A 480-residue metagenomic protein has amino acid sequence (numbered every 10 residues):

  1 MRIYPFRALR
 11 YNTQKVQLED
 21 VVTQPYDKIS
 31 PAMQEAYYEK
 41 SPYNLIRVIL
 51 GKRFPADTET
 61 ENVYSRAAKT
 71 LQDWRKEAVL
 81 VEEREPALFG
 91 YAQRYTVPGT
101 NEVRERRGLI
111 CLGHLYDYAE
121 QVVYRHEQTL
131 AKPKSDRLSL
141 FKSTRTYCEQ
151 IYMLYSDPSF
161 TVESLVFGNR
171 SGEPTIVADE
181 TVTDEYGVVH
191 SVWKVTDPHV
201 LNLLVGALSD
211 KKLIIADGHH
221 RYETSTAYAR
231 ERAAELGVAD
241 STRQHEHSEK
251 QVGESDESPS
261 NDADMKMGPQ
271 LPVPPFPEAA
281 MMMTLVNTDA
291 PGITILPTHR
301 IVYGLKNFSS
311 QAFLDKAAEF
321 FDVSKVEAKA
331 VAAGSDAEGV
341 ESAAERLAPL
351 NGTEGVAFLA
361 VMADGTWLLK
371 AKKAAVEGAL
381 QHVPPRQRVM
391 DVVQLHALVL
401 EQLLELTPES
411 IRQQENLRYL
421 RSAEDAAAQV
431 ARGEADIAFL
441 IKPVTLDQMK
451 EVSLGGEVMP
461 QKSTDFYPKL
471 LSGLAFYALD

Functional and structural regions predicted by a protein language model:
M1-V252, D256-D480: Surface-exposed, charge/polar-rich loops and edge strands
